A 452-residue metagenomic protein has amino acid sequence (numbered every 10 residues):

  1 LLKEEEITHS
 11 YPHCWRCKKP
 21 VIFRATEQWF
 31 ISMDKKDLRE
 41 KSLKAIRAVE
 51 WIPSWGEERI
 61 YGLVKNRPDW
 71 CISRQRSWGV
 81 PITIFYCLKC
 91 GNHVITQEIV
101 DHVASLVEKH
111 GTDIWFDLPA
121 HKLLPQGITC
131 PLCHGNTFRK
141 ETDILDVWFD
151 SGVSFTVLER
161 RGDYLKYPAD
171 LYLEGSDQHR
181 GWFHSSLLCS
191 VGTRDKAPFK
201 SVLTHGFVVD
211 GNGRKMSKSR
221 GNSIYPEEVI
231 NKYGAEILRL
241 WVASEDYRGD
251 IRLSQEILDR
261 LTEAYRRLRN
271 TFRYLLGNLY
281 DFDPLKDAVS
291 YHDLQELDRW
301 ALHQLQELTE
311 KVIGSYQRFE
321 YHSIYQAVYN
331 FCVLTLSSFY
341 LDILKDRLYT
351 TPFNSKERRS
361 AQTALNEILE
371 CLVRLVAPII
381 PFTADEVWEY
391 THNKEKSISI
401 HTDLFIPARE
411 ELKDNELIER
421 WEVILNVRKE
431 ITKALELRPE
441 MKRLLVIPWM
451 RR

Functional and structural regions predicted by a protein language model:
L1-K3, Q75, I95, P131-R139 (+10 more regions): Secondary-structure transition/capping motifs at alpha-helix termini and the adjoining loop/turn into the next element
L1-V100, W115-A120, R214, R220-A264 (+5 more regions): Residue patterns forming the tRNA-binding/recognition surfaces of aminoacyl-tRNA synthetases and related DALR
T8-C17, T83-C90, H205-V208, Y247 (+6 more regions): A glycine-rich phosphate-binding loop feature that marks nucleotide/adenosyl-phosphate handling sites
K18, H205-G206, L268, L336 (+2 more regions): Residue-level signal for inorganic ion chemistry
K41-S73, S77-G79, T129-H134, V157-Y167 (+5 more regions): NTP-handling and nucleic-acid-processing catalytic cores
R67, W148-G152, S186, V202-L203 (+6 more regions): Short alpha-helical scaffolding segments that buttress acidic/His motifs in well-ordered protein cores
R76-W78, Q97, D101-D250: Alpha-helical recognition segments enriched in aromatics with Gly/Pro capping that present substrate-recognition
F138, F282-E310, D342-A434, M441-L444 (+1 more regions): Acidic, turn-prone loop/beta-hairpin segments
